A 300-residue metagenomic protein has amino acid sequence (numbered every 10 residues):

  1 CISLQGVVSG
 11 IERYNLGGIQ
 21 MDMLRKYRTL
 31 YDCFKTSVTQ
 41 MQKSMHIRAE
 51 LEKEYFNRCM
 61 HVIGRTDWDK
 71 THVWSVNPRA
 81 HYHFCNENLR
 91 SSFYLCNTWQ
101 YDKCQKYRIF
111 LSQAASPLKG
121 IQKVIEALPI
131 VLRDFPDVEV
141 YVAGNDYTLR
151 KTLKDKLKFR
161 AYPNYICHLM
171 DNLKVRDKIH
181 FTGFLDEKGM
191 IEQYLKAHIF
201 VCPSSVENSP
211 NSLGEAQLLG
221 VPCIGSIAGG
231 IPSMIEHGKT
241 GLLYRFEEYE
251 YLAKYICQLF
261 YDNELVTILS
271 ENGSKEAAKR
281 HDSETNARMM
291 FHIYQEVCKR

Functional and structural regions predicted by a protein language model:
V8, L24-H61, T71, S75-V76: Membrane-proximal helix-turn-helix segments that form the acceptor-binding/catalytic region of lipid-linked
H81-H83, K154-F184, K188: Nucleotide-activated donor-binding/catalytic signature segment of Leloir-type glycosyltransferases, i.e., the conserved
Q100-K119, I125-L128, V140-A143: Conserved donor-binding/catalytic core segment of Leloir-type glycosyltransferases
E192-A197: Short alpha-helical donor nucleotide-sugar binding micro-motif in glycosyltransferases
S205: Aromatic "clamp/platform" in nucleotide-sugar-dependent glycosyltransferases that forms part of the donor/acceptor
P222-G225: Short hydrophobic beta-strand element within catalytic cores of glycosyltransferases and related nucleotide-activated
H237-G238, L242-Y249, Q258-N263: Conserved acidic donor-binding segment of nucleotide-sugar-dependent glycosyltransferases
Y251, Q258, L265-R280, N286-H292 (+1 more regions): A short, well-ordered alpha-helix in the C-terminal region of glycosyltransferases
